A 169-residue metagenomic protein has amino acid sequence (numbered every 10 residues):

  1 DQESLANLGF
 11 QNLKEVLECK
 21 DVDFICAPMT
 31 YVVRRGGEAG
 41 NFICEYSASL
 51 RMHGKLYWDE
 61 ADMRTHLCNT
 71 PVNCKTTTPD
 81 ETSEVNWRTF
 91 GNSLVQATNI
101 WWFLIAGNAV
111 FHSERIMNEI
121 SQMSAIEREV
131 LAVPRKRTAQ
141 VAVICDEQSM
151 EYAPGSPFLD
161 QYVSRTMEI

Functional and structural regions predicted by a protein language model:
D1-E3: Conserved, well-ordered alpha-helix/loop/beta-strand core segments that scaffold catalytic motifs
A6-F10: A Trp-anchored, charged/polar loop motif used as the substrate-binding/catalytic surface of acyl/ester-handling
L13-L17: Short, well-structured alpha-helical segments in soluble
C19-I169: Carbohydrate-binding surfaces of carbohydrate-active enzymes
